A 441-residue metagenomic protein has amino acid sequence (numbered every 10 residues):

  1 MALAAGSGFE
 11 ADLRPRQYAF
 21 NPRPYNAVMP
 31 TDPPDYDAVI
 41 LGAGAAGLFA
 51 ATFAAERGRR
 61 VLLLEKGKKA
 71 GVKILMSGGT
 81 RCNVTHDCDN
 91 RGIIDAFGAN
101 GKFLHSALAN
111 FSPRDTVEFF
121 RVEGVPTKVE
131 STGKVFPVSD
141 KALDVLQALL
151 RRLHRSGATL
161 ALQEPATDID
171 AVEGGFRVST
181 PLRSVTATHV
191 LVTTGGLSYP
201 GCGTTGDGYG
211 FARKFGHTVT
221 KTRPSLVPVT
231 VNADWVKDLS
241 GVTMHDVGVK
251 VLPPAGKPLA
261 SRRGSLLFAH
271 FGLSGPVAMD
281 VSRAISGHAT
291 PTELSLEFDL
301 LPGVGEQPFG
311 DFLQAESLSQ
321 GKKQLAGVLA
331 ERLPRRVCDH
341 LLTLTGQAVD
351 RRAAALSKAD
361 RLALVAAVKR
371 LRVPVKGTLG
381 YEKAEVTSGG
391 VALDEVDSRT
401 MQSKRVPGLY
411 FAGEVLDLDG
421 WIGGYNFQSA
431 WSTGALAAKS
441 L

Functional and structural regions predicted by a protein language model:
P34-Y36, T180-H189, S261-R263: Core beta-strand elements of the Rossmann-like FAD/NAD(P) dinucleotide-binding domain in flavoenzyme oxidoreductases
Y36-L63, A437-L441: N-terminal Rossmann-like FAD-binding beta1-loop-alpha1 element of flavoenzymes
V39-L41, L64, A166, V185-P200 (+3 more regions): Short hydrophobic core segments
A55-G79: Glycine-rich FAD pyrophosphate-binding loop
K68-M76, N90-R91, P126, T218-R223 (+1 more regions): An anion/pyrophosphate-binding glycine-rich loop and adjacent beta-alpha core in soluble alpha-beta enzymes
R81-V129: Glycine-rich active-site loop/strand segments that organize a redox cofactor
A161-L162, D339-D419: A glycine-rich dinucleotide-binding beta-alpha-beta segment and adjacent secondary-structure elements that constitute
L162-G175: A conserved short coil-to-beta-strand element within the FAD-binding core of flavoproteins
